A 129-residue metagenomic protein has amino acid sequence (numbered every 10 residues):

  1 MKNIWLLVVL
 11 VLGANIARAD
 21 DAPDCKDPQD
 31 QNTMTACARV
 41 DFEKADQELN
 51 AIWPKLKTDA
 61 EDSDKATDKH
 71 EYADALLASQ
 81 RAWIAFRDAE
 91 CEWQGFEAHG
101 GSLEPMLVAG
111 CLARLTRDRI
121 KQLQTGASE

Functional and structural regions predicted by a protein language model:
I4-G13: Sec-dependent N-terminal signal peptides
R18-E129: N-terminal alpha-helical modules
